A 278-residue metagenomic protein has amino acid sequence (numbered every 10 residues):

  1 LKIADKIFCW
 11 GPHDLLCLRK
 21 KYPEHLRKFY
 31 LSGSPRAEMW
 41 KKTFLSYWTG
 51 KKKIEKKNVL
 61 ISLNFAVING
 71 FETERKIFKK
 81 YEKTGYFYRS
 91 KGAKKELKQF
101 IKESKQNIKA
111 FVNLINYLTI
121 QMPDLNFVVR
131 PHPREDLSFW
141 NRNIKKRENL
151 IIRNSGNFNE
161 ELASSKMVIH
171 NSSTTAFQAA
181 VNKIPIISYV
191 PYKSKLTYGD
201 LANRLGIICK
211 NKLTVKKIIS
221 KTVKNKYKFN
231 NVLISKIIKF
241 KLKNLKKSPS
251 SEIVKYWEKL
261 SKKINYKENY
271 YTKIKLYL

Functional and structural regions predicted by a protein language model:
L1-D5, E161-A163: A conserved, positively charged/aromatic
I3-L97: A nucleotide-sugar donor-handling region in carbohydrate enzymes
I7, M167-I169, I186: Short, well-ordered beta-strand core segments
L15-L18, N69-G70, E135-N141, K195-T197: Short, charged/polar "capping" segments at the starts of alpha-helices and the immediately preceding loops
G92-K98, K217-L278: C-terminal amphipathic helix plus adjacent low-complexity, charged tail appended to glycosyltransferase catalytic
F100-S104, K109-V112, V128-F177, V181-N182: Donor nucleotide-activated moiety binding/catalytic core segment of transferases that use nucleotide-activated donors
I115-R130: A conserved nucleotide-sugar
N141-R147, T174-L245: Catalytic binding pocket for nucleotide-activated donors in carbohydrate/polymer assembly enzymes
